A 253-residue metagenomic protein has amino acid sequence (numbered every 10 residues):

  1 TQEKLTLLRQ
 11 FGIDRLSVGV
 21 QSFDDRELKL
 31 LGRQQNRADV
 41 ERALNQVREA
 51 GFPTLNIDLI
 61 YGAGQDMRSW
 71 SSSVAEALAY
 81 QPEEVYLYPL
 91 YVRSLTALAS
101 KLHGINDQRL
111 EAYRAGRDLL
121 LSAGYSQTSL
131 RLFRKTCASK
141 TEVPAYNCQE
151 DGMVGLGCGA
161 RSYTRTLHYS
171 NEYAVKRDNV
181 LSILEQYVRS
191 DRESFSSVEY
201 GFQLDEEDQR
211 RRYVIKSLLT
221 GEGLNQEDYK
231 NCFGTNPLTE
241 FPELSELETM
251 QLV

Functional and structural regions predicted by a protein language model:
T1-T235: C-terminal scaffold of the Radical SAM
Q2, R9, S245-V253: Short, intrinsically disordered, charge-balanced linker/junction segments flanking boundaries in proteins
G234-M250: Short amphipathic alpha-helical interaction segments
